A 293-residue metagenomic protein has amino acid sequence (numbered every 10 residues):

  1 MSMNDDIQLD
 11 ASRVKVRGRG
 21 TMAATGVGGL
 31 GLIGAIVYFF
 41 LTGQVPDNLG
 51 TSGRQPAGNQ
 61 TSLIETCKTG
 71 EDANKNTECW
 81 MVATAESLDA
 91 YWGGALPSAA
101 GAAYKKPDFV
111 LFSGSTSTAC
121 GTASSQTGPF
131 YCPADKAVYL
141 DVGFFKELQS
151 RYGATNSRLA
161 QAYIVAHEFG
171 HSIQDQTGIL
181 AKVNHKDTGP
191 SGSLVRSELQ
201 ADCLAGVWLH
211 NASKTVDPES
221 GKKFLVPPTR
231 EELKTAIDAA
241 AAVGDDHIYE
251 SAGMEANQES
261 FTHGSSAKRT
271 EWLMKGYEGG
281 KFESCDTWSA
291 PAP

Functional and structural regions predicted by a protein language model:
M1-S62: N-terminal low-structure segments adjacent to metalloprotease catalytic domains across cellular compartments
M3-N4, Q8, P46-V110, C285-W288: Extracytoplasmic low-complexity, Pro/Thr/Ser/Ala/Gly-rich segments that lie immediately after a secretion/anchoring
N48, S115-D141: Catalytic zinc-binding patch centered on the HExxH motif and its immediate surroundings that defines zinc-dependent
K75, C79-G101, R196, Q200-I248: Short helix/loop segments within enzyme catalytic domains that coordinate or immediately flank catalytic cofactors
W92, L140, Y163-Q176, E198-D202 (+1 more regions): Active-site recognition of the HExxH zinc-binding catalytic motif
K146-Y163, G189-V195: Short pre-active-site segment immediately N-terminal to the catalytic Zn-binding motif
F169-H185, V207-W208, A212-K214: Catalytic Zn2+-binding segment of zinc metalloproteases
G244-P293: Pan-zinc metallopeptidase signature
